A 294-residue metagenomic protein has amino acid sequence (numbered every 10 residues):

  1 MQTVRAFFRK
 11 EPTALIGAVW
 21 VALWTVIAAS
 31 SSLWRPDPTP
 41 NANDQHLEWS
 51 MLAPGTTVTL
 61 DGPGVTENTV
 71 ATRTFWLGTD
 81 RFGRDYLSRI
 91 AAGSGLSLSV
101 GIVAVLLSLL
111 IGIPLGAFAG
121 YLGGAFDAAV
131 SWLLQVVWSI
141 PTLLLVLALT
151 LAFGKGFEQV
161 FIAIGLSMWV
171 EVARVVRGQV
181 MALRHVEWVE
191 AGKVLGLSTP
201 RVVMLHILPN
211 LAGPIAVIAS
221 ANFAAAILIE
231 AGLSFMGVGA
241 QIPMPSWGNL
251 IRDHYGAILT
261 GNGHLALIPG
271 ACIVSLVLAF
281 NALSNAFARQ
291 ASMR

Functional and structural regions predicted by a protein language model:
M1-I113, A117-F118, A257-L283, F287-R294: Gly/Trp-centered helix-boundary motif
M1-R5, T79, R84-L87, A91 (+10 more regions): Alpha-helical membrane-protein architecture signal
S32-P40, Y121-A128, G154-K155, V176 (+4 more regions): Transmembrane helix-loop junctions in multipass membrane proteins, especially transporters and channels
W76, I102-A182, E190, P214-A216: Generic hydrophobic transmembrane alpha-helix motif, especially the helices
G95-I111, P200-G232, F280: Transmembrane alpha-helices
A125, Q179-W188, L283, F287-R294: Transmembrane helix boundary and interhelical loop/hinge segments in multi-pass membrane proteins
L149-F153, Q179-V180, A221, I229-C272: Glycine-rich helix-loop "coupling/hinge" segments at transmembrane-helix boundaries in multipass transporters
